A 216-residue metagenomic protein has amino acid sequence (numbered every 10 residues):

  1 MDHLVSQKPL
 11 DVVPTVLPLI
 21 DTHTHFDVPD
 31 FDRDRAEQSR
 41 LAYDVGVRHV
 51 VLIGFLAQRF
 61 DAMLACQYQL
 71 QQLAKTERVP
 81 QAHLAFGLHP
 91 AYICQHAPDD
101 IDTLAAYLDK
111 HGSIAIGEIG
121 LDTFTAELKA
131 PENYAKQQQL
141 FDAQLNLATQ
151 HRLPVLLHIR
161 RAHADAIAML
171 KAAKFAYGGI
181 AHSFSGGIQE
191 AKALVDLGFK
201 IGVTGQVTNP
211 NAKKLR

Functional and structural regions predicted by a protein language model:
M1-R216: Mid-domain alpha/beta scaffold segments of enzyme catalytic cores
